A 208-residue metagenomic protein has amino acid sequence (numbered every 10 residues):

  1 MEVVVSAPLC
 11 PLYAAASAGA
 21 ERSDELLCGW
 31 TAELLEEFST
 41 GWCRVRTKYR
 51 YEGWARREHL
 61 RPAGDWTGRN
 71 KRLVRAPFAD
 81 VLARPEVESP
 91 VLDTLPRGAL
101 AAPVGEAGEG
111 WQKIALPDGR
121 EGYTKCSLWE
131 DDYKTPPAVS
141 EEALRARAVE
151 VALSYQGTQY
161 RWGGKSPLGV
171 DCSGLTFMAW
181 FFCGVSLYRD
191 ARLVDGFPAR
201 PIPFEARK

Functional and structural regions predicted by a protein language model:
M1-V4, L9, S17, D24 (+8 more regions): Boundary regions of SH3-family modules and the immediately adjacent low-complexity/disordered segments in eukaryotic
R22, P90-V91, P198-P203: Short, conserved secondary-structure segments in the cores of folded domains
L26, L95, E205-R207: Short, well-ordered loop/turn sites that connect or cap secondary structure elements
P137-E142, R161-G169, R200: Short, surface-exposed loop/turn motifs that are enriched in glycine and acidic residues and include a nearby proline
A152, G164-C183, L187: Active-site nucleophilic cysteine motif
V185-K208: ...with weaker cross-activation on analogous glycine-rich loops/strands in unrelated enzymes
